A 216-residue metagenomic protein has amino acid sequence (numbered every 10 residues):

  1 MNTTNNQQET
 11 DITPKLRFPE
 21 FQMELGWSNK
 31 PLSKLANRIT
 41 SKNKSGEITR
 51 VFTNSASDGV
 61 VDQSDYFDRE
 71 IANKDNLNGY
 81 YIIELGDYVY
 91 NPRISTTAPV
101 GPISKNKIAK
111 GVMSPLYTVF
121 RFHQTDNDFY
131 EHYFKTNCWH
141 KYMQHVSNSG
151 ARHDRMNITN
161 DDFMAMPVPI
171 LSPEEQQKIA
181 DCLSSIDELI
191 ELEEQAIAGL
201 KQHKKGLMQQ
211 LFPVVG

Functional and structural regions predicted by a protein language model:
M1-E24, L192-G216: Short amphipathic coiled-coil heptad-repeat segments
I12-P14, K110-L116, N148-E174: A short glycine-rich beta-alpha junction/loop motif
T13-K44: Non-catalytic DNA-recognition/assembly elements of restriction-modification systems
S33-K44, S55-Y88: Sequence-specific dsDNA recognition surfaces
S45-T53, H145-S147: Short coil/turn segments at secondary-structure boundaries
N78-W139, R152: A short beta-sheet element
I94, C182-S184: Short, surface-exposed secondary-structure boundary micro-motifs
E175-D181: Short, solvent-exposed linear patches
